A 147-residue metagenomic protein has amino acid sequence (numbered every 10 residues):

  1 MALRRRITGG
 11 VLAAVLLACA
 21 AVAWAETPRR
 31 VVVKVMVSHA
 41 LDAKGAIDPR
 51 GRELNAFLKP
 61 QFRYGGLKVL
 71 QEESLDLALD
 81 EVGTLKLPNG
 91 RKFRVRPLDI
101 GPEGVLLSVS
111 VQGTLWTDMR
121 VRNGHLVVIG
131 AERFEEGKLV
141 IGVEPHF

Functional and structural regions predicted by a protein language model:
M1-G9: Twin-arginine (Tat) signal peptide motif
R4, L16, T27-V31: Eukaryotic non-globular interaction segments with acidic/serine-rich, low-complexity composition and alpha-helical
G10-C19: Bacterial N-terminal signal peptides
A25-F147: Outer membrane pore-forming secretion/assembly proteins and partners of Gram-negative envelopes
